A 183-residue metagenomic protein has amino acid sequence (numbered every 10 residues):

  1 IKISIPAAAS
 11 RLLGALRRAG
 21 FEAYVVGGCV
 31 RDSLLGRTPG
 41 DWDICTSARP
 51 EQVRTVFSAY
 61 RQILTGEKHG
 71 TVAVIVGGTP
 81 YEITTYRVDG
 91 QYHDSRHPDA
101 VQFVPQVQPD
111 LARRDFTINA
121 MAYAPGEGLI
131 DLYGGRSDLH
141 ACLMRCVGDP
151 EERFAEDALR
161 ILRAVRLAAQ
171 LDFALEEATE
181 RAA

Functional and structural regions predicted by a protein language model:
I1-A183: Catalytic cores of the polymerase beta-like nucleotidyltransferase superfamily and closely associated nucleotide
